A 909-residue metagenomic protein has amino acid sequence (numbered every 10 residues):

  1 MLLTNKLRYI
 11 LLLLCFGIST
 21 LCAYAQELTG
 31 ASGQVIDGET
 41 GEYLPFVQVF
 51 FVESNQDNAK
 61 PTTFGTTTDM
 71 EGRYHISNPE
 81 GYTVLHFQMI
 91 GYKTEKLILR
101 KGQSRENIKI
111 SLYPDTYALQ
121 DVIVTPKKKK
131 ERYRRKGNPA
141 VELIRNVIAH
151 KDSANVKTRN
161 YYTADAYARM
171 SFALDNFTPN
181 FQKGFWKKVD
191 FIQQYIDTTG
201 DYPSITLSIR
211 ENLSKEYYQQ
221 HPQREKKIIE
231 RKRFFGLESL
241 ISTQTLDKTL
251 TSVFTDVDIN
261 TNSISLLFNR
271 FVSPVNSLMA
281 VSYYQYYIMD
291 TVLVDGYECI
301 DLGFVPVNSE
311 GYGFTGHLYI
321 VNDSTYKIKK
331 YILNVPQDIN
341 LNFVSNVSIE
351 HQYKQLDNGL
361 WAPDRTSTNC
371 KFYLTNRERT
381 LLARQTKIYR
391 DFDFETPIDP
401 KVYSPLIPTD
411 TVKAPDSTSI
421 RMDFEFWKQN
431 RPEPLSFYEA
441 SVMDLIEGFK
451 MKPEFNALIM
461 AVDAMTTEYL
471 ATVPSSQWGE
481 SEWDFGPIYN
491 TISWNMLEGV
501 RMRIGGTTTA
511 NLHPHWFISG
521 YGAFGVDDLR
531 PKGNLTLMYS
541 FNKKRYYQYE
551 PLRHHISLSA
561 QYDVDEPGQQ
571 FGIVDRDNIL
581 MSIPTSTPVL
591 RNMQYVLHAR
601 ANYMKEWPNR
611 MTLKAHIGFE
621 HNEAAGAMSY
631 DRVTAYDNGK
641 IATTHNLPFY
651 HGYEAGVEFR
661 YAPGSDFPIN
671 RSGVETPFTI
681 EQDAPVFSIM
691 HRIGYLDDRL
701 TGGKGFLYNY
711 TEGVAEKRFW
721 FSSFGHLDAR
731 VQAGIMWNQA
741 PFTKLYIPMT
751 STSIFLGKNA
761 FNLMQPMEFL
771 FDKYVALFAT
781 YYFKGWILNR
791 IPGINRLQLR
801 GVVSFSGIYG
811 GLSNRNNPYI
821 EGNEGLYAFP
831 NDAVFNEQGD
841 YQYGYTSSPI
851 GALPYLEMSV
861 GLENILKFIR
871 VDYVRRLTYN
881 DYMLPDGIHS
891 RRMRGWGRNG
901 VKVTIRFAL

Functional and structural regions predicted by a protein language model:
C22-G30, E39, Y113-P114: Beta-strand-rich domain onsets/edges
T29-A31, G38-Q56, E80: Short, ordered, surface-exposed loop/turn motifs in non-cytosolic proteins
T29-D37, G72, I110: A short, amphipathic beta-strand motif
I36, Q48-S54, M89-I90, N107-V156: Short, acidic, small-residue-rich periplasmic hinge/interaction motif at the N-terminus of Gram-negative outer-membrane
S54-P61, T83-I98: A short, solvent-exposed loop/turn motif at the edges and junctions of modular extracellular/periplasmic domains
N55-R73: Short, acidic Ser/Thr/Gly-rich low-complexity loop/linker segments typical of extracellular and cell-surface proteins
K128-C299, V305-G313, T375-G486, N490-S493 (+8 more regions): Structured extracytoplasmic
S404-L909: Exposed, low-structure sequence patches enriched in small/polar residues
